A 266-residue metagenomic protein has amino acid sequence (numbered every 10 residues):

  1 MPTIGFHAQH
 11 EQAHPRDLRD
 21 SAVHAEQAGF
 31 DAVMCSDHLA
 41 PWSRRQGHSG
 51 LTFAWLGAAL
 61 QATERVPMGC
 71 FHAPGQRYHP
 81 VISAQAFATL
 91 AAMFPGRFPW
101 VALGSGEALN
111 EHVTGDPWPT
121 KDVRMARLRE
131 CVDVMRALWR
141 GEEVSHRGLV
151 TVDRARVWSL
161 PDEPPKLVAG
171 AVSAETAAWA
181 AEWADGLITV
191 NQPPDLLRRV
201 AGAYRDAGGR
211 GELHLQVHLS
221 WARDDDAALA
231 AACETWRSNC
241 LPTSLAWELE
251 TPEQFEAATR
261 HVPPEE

Functional and structural regions predicted by a protein language model:
M1-E266: Active-site-adjacent structural elements that line small-molecule/cofactor binding pockets in enzymes
